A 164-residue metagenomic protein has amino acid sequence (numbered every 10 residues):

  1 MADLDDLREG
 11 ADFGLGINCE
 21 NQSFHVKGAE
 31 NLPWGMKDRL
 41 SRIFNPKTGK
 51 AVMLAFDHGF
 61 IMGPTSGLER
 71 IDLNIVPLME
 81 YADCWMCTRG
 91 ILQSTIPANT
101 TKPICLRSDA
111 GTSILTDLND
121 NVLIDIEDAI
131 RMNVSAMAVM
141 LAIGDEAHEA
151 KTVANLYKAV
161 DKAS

Functional and structural regions predicted by a protein language model:
A2-D57, G90-T101: N-terminal amphipathic alpha-helix/helix-capping segment at the start of soluble metabolic enzymes
P46, A51-M53, G59-N99, P103-S164: Alpha/beta enzyme core
